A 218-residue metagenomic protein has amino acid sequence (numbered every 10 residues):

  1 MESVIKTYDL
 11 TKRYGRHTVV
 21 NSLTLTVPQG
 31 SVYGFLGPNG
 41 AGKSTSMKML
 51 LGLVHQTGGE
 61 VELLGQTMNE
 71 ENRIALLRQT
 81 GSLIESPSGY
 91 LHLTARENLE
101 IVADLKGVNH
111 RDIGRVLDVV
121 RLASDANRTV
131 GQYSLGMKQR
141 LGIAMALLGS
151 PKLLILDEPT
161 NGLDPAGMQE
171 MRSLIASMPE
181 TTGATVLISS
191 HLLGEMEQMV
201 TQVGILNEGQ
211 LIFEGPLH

Functional and structural regions predicted by a protein language model:
E2-T7, K12-N207, L211-F213: ABC transporter nucleotide-binding domains
H218: Short acidic-hydrophobic catalytic motif
